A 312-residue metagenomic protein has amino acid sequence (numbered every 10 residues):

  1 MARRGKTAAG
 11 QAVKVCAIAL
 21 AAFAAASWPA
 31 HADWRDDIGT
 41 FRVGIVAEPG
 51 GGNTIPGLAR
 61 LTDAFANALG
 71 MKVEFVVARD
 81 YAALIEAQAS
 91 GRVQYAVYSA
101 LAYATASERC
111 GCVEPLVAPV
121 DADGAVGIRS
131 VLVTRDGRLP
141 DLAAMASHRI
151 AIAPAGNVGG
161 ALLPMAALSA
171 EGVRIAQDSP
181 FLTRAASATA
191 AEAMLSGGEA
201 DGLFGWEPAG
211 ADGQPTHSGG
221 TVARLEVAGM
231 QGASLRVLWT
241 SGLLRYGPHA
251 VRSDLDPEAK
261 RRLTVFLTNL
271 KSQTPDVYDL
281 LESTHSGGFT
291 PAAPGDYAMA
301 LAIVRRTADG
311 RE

Functional and structural regions predicted by a protein language model:
M1-G10: N-terminal secretory signal peptides that target proteins for export/translocation
K14-A26: Bacterial N-terminal signal peptides
W28-A32: Sec/Tat signal peptide C-region and signal peptidase I cleavage site
W34-R60, V251-E312: An extracytoplasmic/periplasmic, membrane-proximal ligand-sensing/linker region
I38, V43-A66, L101, A125-E192 (+1 more regions): Bilobed "Venus flytrap"/periplasmic-binding protein-like clamshell domains and structurally analogous long
I45-A47, V77-Y81, G91-R109, A118-P119 (+2 more regions): Beta->alpha turn/N-cap motifs
E86-A144: Acidic, polar ligand-binding/catalytic clefts
R149-D256: Pocket-lining segment of extracytoplasmic ligand-binding domains
